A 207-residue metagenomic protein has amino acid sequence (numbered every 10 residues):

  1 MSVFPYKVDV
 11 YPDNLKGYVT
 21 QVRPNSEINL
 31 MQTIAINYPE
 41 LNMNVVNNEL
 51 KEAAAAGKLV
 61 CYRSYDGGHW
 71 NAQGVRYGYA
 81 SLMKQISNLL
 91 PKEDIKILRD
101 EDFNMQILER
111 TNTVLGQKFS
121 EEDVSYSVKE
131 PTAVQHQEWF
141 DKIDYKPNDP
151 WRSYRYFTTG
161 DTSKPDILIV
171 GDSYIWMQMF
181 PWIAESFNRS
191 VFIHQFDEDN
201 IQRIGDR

Functional and structural regions predicted by a protein language model:
S2-R207: Extracellular glycan-modifying ectodomains
